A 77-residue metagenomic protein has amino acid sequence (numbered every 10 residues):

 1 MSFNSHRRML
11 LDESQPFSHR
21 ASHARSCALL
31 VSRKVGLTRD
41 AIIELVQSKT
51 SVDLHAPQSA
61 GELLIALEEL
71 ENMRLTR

Functional and structural regions predicted by a protein language model:
M1-R77: Alpha-helical propensity feature that highlights long, continuous alpha-helices across diverse contexts
